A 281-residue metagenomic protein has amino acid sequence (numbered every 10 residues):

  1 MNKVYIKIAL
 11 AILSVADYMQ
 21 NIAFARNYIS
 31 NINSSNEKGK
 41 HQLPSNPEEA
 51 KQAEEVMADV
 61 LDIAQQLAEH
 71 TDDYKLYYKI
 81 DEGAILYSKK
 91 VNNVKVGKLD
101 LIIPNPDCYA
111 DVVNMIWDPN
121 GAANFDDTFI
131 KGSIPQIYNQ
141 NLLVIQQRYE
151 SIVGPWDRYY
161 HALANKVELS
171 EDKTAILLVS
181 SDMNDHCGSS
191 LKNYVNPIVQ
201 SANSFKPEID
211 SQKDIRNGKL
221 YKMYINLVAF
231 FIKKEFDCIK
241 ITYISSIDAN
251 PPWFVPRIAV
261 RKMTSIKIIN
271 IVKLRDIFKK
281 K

Functional and structural regions predicted by a protein language model:
N2-K281: Eukaryotic helix-grip
